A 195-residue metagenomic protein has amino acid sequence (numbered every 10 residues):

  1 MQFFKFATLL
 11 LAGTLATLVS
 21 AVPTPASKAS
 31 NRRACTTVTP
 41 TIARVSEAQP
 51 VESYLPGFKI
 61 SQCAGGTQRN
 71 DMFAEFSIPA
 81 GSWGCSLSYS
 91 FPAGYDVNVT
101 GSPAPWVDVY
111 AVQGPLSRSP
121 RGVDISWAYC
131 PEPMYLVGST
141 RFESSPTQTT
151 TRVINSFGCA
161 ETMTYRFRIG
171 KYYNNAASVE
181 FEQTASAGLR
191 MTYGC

Functional and structural regions predicted by a protein language model:
M1-S30: Fungal secretory targeting signals
V19-S53, Y193: Fungal extracellular Ser/Thr-rich, low-complexity intrinsically disordered regions
A34-T37, Q62-A64, G84-S86, Y129-P131 (+2 more regions): Sequence contexts marking disulfide-bonded cysteines in secreted/extracellular proteins
S46-Y95: A short beta-strand-loop element at or near the start of a globular domain
S82-L87, N155-N174: Noncatalytic modules at the cell exterior or secretory-pathway interfaces, chiefly beta-strand-rich lectin/adhesion
S90, V109-P115, R168-G170: Predominantly extracellular/luminal cell-surface or secreted proteins
D96-E161: Beta-strand-rich interaction/scaffold domains
R168-C195: Proprotein-processing/basic-patch segments
